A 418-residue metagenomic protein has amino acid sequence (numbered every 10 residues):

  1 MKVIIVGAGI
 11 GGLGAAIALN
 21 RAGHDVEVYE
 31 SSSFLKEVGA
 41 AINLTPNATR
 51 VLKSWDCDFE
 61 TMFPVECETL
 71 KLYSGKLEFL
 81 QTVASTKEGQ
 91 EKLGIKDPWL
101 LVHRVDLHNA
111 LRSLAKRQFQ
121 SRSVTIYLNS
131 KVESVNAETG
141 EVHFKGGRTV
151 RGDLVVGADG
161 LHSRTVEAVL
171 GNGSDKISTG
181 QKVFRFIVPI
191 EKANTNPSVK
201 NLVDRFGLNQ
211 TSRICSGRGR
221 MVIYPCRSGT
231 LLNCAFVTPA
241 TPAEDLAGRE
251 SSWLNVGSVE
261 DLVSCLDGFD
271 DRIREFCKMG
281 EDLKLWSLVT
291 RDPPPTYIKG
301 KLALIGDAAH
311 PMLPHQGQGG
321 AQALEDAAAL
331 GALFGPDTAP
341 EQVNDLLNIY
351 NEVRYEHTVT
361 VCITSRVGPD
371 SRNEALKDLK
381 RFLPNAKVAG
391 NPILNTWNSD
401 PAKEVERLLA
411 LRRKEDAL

Functional and structural regions predicted by a protein language model:
M1-V3: Extreme N-terminal starter segment of soluble prokaryotic enzymes
A8-S32, V156-G157, F184, I223 (+4 more regions): Conserved mid-domain beta->alpha element of the FAD-binding
S31, T82-A84, N129: Residue-level detector of high-confidence beta-strand sites
L35-K36, R164-T165, P311-L313: Catalytic P-loop NTPase motifs of RecA-like helicase/translocase cores
A40-L114, E133, R372: Active-site-adjacent segment of FAD-dependent monooxygenases/related oxidoreductases
M62-E66, T125, D267-D282, P340-N348 (+1 more regions): Acidic/histidine metal-binding catalytic segments
G75-L80, E275, Q316-G317, A332-L418: C-terminal helical "tail/cap" subdomain of flavin- and related membrane-associated enzymes
E78-F79, P98, N109-G280: Conserved FAD-binding catalytic core of PHBH/FMO-like flavoproteins
